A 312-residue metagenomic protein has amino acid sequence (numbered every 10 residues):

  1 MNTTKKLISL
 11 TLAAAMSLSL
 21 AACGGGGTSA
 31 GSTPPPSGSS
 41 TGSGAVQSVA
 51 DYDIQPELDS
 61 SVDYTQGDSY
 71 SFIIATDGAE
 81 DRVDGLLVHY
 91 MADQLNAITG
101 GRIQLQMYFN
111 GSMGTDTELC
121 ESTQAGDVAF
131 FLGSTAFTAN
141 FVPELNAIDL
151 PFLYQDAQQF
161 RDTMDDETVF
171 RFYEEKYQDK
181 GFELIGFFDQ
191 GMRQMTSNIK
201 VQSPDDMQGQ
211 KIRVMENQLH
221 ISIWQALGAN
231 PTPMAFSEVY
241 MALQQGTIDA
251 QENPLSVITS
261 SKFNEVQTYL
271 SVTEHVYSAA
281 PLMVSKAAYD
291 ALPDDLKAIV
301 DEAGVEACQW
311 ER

Functional and structural regions predicted by a protein language model:
M1-L10: Bacterial N-terminal signal peptides that target proteins for export
A14-A15: Repetitive helical segments and hydrophobic/amphipathic motifs
L18-A22: C-terminal motif of bacterial Sec signal peptides marking the signal peptidase cleavage site
G24-G38, G42-A157, Y177-D179, E183-R312: N-terminal secretory/targeting leader peptides
Q155-D179: Short, solvent-exposed loop/beta-turn-alpha elements that line the ligand-binding surface or hinge of extracytoplasmic
